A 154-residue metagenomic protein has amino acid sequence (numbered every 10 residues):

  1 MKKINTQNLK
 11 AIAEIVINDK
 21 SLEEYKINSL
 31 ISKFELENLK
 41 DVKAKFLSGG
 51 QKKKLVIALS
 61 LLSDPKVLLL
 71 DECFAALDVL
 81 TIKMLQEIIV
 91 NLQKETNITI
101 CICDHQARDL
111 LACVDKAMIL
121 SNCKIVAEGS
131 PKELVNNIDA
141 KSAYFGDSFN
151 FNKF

Functional and structural regions predicted by a protein language model:
K10-E14, L22-L39: Conserved ABC ATPase "signature" region
K43-L47: Conserved ABC ATPase signature
I57-A58: Hydrophobic anchor residue at the start of the ABC signature
D64: Conserved catalytic motifs of ABC-family nucleotide-binding domains
E72-C73: Walker B catalytic motif
K83-E95: Helical segment within the ABC ATPase nucleotide-binding domain
